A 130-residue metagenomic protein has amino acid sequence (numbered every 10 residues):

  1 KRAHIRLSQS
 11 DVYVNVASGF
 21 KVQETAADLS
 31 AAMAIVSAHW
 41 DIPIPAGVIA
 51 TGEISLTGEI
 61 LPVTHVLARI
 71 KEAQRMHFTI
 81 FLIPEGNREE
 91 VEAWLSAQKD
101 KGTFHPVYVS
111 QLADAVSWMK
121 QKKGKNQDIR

Functional and structural regions predicted by a protein language model:
K1-R130: Peripheral, non-AAA+ core regions of ATP-driven protein-machinery
